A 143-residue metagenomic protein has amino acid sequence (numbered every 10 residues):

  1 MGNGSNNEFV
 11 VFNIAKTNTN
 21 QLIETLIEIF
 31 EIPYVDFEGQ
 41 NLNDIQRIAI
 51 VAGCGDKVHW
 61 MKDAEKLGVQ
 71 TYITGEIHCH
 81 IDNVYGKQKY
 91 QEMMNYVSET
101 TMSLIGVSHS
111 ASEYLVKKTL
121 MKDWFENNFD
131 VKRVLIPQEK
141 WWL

Functional and structural regions predicted by a protein language model:
M1-L143: Hydrophobic structural segments
